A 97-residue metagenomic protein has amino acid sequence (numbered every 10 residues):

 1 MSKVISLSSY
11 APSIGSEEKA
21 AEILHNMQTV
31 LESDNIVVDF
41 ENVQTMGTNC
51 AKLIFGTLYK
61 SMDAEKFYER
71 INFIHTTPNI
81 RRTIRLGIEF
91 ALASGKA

Functional and structural regions predicted by a protein language model:
M1-S8: N-terminal presequence-like segments and adjacent domain-start helices
A11-N35, F40-E89: Amphipathic alpha-helical interaction surfaces in cytosolic regulatory modules
L92-K96: Helix-rich interaction surfaces within compact, conserved domain-sized segments that mediate assembly or partner
